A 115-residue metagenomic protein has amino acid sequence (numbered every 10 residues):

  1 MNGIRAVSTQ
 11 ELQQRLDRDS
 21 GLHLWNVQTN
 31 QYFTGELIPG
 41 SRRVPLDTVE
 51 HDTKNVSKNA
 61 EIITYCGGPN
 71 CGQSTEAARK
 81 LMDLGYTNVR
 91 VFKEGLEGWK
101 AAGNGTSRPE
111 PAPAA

Functional and structural regions predicted by a protein language model:
M1-H23, N30-T64, G68-A115: Rhodanese-like catalytic fold shared by cysteine-dependent sulfurtransferases and DSP/PTP-type phosphatases
